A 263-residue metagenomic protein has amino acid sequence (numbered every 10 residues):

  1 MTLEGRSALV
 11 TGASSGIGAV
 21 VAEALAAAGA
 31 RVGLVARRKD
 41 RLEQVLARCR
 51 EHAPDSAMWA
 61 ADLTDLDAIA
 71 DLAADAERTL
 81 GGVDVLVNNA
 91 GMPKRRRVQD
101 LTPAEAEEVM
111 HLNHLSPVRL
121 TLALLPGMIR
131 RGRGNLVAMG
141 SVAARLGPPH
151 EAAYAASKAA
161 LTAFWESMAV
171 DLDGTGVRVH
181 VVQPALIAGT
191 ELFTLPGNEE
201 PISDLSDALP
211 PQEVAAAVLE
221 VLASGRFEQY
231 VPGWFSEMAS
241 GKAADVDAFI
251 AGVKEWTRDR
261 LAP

Functional and structural regions predicted by a protein language model:
S7, S14-S15: Conserved glycine-rich cofactor-binding loop
A30-V45: Conserved glycine-rich Rossmann-like NAD(P)H-binding loop of the short-chain dehydrogenase/reductase
K39, A60-D71, P103: The beta1-alpha1 cofactor-binding region of Rossmann-like NAD(H)/NADP(H)-dependent oxidoreductases
R97-V98, E105-E107: Substrate-binding pocket helix/loop in short-chain dehydrogenase/reductase
T121, S157: Active-site helix of classical SDR
S141: Residue(s) in the substrate-gating loop at a strand-loop-helix junction that position the organic substrate next
V181, P201-M238: C-terminal helical subdomain
